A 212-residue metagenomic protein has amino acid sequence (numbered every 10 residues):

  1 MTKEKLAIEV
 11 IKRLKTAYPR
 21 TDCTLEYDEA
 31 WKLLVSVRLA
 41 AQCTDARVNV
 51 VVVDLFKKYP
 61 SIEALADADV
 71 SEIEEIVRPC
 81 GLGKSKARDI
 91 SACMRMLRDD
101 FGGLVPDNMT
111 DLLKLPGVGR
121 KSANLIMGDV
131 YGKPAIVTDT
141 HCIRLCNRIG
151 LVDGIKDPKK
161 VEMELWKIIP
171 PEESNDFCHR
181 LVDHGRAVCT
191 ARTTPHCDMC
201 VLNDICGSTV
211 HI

Functional and structural regions predicted by a protein language model:
T2-I212: Catalytic cores of DNA base-excision repair glycosylases
